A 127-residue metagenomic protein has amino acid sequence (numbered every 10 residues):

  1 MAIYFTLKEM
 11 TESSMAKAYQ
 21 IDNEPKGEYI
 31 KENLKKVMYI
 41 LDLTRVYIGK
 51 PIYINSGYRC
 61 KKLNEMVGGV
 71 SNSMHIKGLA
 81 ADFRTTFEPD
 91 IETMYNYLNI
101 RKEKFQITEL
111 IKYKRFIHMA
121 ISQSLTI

Functional and structural regions predicted by a protein language model:
M1-Y47, K112, S122-T126: Extracytoplasmic cell-surface/polysaccharide-interacting catalytic and binding patches
A2, N55, S71-S73: Generic secondary-structure boundary/loop-capping signal
T6, K26-G27, C60, F87-D90: Helix N-cap and loop-to-helix transition residues
E9, S14, K62, V67 (+2 more regions): Solvent-exposed, flexible loop/coil residues
N23, Y47-N55, T85-I91: A generic short-segment signal for beta-strand/edge and adjacent turn/coil regions
N33, V37-I40, L63, L79 (+2 more regions): Amphipathic alpha-helical interface surfaces
M38-G68: Extended, low-complexity, intrinsically disordered C-terminal regulatory tails of eukaryotic serine/threonine kinases
N72, I76-K77, A81, T85-I127: Catalytic cores and adjacent binding grooves of peptidoglycan-active enzymes
